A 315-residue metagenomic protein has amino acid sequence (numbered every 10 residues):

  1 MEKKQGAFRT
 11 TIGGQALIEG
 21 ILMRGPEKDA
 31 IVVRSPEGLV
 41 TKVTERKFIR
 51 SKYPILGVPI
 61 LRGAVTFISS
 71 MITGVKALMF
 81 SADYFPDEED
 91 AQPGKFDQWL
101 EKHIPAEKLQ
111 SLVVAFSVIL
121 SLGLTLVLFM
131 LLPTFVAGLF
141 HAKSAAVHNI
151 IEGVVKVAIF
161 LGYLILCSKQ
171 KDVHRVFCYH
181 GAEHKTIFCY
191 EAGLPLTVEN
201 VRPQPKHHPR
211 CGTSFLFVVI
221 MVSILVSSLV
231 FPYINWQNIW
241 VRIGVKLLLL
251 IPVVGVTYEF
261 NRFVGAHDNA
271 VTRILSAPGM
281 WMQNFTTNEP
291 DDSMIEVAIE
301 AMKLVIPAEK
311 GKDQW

Functional and structural regions predicted by a protein language model:
M1-P86: Divalent-cation
E2-L17, I21-M23, P93, K143-F215 (+1 more regions): Polar-ligand-bearing catalytic/cofactor-coordination segments of membrane-embedded or membrane-tethered inner-membrane
K3-L17, R50-G57, D97-V113, V198-Q204: Cytosolic juxtamembrane amphipathic/interface segments immediately preceding and feeding into a transmembrane helix
V32-V33, V40, T66, S70-K102 (+2 more regions): Short, charged cytosolic
V58-F80, I151-F177, L250-A266: Hydrophobic alpha-helical membrane-embedded segments
F80-S81, S121-S144, V219-G244, Y258: Juxtamembrane "helix exit" motif at the C-terminal ends of alpha-helical transmembrane segments in multi-pass membrane
F96-K108, F135-I151, F231-G244, F263-R273 (+1 more regions): Membrane interface segments of multi-pass transport proteins and intramembrane proteases
L109-V127, Q204-L229: Transmembrane alpha-helical segments and their cytosolic interface motifs in multi-pass membrane proteins
